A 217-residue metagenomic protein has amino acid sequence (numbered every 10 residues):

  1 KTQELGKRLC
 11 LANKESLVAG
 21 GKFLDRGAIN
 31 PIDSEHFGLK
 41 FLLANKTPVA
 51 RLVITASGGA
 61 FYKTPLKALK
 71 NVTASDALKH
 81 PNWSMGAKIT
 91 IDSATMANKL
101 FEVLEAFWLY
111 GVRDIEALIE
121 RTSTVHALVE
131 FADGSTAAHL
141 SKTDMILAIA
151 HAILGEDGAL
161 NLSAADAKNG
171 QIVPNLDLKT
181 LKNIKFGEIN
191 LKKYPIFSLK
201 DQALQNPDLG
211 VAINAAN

Functional and structural regions predicted by a protein language model:
K1-N217: Catalytic, metal-anchored helix/loop core of enzyme active sites in primary metabolism
